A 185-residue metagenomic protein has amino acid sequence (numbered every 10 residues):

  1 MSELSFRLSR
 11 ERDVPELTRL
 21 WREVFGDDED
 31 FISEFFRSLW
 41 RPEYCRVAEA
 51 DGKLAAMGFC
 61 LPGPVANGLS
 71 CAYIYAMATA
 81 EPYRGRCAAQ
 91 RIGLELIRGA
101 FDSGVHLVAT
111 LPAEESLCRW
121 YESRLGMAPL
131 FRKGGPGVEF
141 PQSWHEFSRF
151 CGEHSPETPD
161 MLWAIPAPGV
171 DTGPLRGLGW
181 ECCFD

Functional and structural regions predicted by a protein language model:
M1-S2, G135-D185: Intrinsically disordered, low-complexity, positively biased terminal segments
F6-S9, V14-A78: A conserved beta-strand-loop-helix scaffold within acyl/acetyltransferase catalytic domains
P15, C118-R119: Alpha-helical elements of the RecA-like P-loop NTPase motor core of helicases
M57, L130-R132: Residue-level detector of high-confidence beta-strand sites
T79, G85-A100: Conserved acetyl-CoA-binding loop-helix of GNAT-fold acetyltransferases
G93, S116-L117, G137-F140: Short glycine/proline-centered loop/turn elements that form peptide/ligand docking sites
A100-A113: Conserved GNAT acetyl-CoA-binding A-motif
Y121-M127: Conserved active-site tyrosine of GNAT-family acetyltransferases
